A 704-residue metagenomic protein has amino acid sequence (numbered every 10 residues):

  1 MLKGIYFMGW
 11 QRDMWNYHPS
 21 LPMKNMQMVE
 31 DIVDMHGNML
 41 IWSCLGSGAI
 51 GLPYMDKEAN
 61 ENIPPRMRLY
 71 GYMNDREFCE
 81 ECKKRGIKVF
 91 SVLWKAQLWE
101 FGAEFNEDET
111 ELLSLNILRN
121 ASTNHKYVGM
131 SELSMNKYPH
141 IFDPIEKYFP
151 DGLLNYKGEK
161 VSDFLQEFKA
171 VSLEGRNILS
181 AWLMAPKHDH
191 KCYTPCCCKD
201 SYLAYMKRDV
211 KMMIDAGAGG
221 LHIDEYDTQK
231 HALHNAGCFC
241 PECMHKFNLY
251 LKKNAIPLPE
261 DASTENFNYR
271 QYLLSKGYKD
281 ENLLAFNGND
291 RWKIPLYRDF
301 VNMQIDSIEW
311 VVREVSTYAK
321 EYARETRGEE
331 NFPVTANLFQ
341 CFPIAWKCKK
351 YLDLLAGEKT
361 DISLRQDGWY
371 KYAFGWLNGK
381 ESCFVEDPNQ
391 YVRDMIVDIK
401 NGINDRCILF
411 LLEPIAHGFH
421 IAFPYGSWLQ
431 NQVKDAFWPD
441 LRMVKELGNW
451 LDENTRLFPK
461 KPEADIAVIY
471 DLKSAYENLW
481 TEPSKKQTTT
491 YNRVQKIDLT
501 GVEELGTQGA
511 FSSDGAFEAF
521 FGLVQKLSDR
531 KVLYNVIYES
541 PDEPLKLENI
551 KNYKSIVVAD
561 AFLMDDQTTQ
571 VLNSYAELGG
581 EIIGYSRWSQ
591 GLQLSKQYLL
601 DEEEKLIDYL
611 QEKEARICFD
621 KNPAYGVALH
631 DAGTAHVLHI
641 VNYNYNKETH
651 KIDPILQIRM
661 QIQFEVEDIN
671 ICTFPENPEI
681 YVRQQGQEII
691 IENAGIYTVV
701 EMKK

Functional and structural regions predicted by a protein language model:
M1-W15, L165-T194, N378-D394: N-terminal small/glycine-rich loop or linker at the start of catalytic domains across soluble metabolic enzymes
Y6-K24, K191-Y205, R393-N404: Active-site mouth loops of central-metabolism enzymes
F7-W10, G37, W42-S43, I223 (+4 more regions): Conserved beta-strand positions
M14-D34, K57-R85, D200-Y205, S307-E314 (+1 more regions): Aromatic- and glycine-enriched glycan-recognition loops and surfaces that form the carbohydrate-binding subsites
M23-G51, E77, A216-G220, F410-I421 (+2 more regions): Catalytic domains of carbohydrate-active enzymes, especially glycoside hydrolases
M28-E77, Q97-A121, Q229-C243, P295 (+2 more regions): Aromatic-lined carbohydrate-binding/catalytic grooves of carbohydrate-active enzymes
D31, R119-L354, T360-D367, Y372 (+1 more regions): Polysaccharide-binding and catalytic clefts of secreted carbohydrate-active enzymes
V89, Y272-G288, Y297-K704: Carbohydrate-binding surfaces of carbohydrate-active enzymes
